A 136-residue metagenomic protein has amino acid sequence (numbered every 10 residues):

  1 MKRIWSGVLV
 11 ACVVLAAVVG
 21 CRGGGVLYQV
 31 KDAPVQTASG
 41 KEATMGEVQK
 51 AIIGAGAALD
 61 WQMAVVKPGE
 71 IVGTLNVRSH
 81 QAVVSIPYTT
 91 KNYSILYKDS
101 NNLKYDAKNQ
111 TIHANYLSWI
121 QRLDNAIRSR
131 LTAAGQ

Functional and structural regions predicted by a protein language model:
M1-L9: Bacterial N-terminal signal peptides that target proteins for export
L9-V10, Q49: Generic alpha-helix initiation/capping and coil-helix boundary signal
A11-L15: Alpha-helical transmembrane segments
A16-G20: C-terminal motif of bacterial Sec signal peptides marking the signal peptidase cleavage site
R22-Q136: Ser/Thr-rich, low-complexity intrinsically disordered terminal regions
